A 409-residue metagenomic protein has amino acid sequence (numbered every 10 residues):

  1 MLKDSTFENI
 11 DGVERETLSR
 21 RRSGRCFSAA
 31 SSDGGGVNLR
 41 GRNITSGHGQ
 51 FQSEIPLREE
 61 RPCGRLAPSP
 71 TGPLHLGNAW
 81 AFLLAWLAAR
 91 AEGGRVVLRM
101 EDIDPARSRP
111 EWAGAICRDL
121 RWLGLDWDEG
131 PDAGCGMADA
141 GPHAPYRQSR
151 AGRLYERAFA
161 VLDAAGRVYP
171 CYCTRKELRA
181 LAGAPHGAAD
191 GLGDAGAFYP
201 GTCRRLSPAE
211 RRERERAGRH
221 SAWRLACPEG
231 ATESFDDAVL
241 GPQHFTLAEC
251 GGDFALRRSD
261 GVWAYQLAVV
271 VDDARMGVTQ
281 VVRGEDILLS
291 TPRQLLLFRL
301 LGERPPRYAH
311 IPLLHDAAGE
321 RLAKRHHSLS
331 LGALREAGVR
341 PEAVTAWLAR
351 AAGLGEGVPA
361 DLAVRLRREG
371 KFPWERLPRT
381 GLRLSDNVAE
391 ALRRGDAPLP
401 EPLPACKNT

Functional and structural regions predicted by a protein language model:
M1-R22: Extreme N-terminal basic, low-complexity initiation segments that serve as generic localization/processing leaders
R20-R21, R25-S28, G35-P73, V96 (+7 more regions): Non-catalytic terminal extensions that flank enzyme cores
A29-A30, D273: Residue-level detector of structural "landmarks"
F51-A188, E285-D286, S290-E303, N408-T409: N-terminal Rossmann-like or analogous alpha/beta NTP/dinucleotide-binding catalytic cores that position adenine
E101, D132, T174-R175, H310 (+2 more regions): Proline- and acidic/polar-enriched loop/turn elements at helix boundaries
D104-G114, D316-E320, R367-E375: Short, mixed-charge aromatic SLiMs
H143-V161, P185-L192, R219-P228, A351-L366: Short secondary-structure transition/capping segments
K176-A323, S330-R335, L384-N408: Active-site cores that bind ATP or allylic diphosphates and position pyrophosphate for catalysis
